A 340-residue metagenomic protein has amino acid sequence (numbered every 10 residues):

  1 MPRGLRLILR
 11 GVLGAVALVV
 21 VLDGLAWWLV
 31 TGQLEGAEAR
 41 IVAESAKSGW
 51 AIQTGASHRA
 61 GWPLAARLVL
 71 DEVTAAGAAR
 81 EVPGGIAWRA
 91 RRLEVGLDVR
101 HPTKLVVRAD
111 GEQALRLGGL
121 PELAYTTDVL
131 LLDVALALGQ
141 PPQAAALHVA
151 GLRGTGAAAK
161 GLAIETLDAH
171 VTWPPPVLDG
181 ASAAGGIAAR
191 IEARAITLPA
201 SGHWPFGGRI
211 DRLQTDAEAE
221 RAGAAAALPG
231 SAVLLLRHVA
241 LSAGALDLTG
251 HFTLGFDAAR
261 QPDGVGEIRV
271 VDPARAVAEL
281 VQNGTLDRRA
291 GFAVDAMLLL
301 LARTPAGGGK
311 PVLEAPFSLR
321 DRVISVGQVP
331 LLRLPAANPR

Functional and structural regions predicted by a protein language model:
P2, R10-G14, L18-L22, A26-R340: Glycine-rich, small/hydroxylated-residue low-complexity segments
